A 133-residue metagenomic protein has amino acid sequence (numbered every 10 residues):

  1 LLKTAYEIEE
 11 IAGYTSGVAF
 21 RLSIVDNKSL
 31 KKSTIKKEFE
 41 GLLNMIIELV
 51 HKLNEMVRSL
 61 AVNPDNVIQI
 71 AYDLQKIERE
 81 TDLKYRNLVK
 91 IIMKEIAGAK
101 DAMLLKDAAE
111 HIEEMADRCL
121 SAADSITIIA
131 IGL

Functional and structural regions predicted by a protein language model:
L1-L133: Cytosolic, long alpha-helical scaffolding segments
